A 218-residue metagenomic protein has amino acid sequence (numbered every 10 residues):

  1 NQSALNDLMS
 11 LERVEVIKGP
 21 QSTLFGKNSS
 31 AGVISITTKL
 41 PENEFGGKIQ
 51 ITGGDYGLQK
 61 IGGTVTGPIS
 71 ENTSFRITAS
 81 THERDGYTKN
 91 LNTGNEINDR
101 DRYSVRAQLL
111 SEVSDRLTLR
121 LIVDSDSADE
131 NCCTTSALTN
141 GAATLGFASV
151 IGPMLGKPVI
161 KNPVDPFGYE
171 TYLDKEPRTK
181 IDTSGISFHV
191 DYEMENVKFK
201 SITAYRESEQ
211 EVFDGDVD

Functional and structural regions predicted by a protein language model:
N1, T52, E96, E176-P177: A generic secondary-structure micro-motif detector that highlights 1-2 residue hydrophobic/ambivalent hotspots embedded
N1-K18: Short acidic/polar hinge/loop motifs at secondary-structure boundaries that mediate gating or recognition
S3-N6, F25-G26, V190: Replace "in large, NTP-powered and nucleic-acid-processing enzymes" with "in large, NTP-powered factors and other
L8-E12, T23-N90, N95-V105, R116-L117 (+2 more regions): Outer-membrane beta-barrel translocator/receptor signature
G19, T78, H82, E112 (+1 more regions): Flexible loop residues that form catalytic and substrate-binding hotspots at small-molecule/glycan-binding clefts
Q21, P41, R206-E209: Short, glycine/serine-rich, charged loops/turns that create anion-binding and catalytic segments at active sites
G94, R100-D218: Outer-membrane beta-barrel domain signature, strongest for Gram-negative TonB-dependent receptors and also present
